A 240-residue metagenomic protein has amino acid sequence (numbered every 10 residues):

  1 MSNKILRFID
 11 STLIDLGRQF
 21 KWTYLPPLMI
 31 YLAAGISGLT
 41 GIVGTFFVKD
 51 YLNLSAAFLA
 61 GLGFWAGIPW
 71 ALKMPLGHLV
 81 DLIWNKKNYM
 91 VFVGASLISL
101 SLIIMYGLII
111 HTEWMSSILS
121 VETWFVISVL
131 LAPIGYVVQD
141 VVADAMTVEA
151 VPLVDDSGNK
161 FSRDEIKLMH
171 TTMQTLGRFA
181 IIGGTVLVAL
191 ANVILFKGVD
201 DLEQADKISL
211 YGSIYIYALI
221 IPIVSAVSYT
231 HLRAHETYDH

Functional and structural regions predicted by a protein language model:
R7-G67: Helix-loop boundary and gating motifs at the non-cytosolic
G61-V80: Central cavity-lining transmembrane alpha-helices of secondary-active solute carriers, predominantly the Major
L82-A95: Cytoplasmic membrane-interface "Motif A"-like loop-to-helix N-cap segments of 12-TM Major Facilitator Superfamily
L97-S117: C-terminal ends and interior cores of transmembrane alpha-helices in multi-pass membrane transporters/permeases
L168-A191: Glycine-rich segments within core transmembrane alpha-helices of 12-TM secondary carriers
T185-I208: Transmembrane alpha-helix termini and helix-breaking/packing motifs in multi-pass membrane transporters
G212-S228: Symmetry-related core transmembrane helices of the 12-TM Major Facilitator Superfamily/SLC fold
T230-D239: Conserved small/polar residues in nucleotide/adenosyl-binding loops
